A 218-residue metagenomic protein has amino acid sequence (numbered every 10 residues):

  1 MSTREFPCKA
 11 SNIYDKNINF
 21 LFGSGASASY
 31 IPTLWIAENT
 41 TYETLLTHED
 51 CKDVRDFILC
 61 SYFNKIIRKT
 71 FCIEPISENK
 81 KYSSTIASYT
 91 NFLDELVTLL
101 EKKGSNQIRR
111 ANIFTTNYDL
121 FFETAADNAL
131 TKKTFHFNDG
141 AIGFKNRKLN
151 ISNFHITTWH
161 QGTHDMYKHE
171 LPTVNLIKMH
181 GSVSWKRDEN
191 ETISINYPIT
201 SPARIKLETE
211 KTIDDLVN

Functional and structural regions predicted by a protein language model:
M1-A126, L130-F135: Gly/serine-rich nucleotide phosphate-binding loop at the start of the catalytic core of nucleotide/ADP-ribose-handling
S29, S105-N218: Extended, H/D-rich, highly charged conserved domains that either
